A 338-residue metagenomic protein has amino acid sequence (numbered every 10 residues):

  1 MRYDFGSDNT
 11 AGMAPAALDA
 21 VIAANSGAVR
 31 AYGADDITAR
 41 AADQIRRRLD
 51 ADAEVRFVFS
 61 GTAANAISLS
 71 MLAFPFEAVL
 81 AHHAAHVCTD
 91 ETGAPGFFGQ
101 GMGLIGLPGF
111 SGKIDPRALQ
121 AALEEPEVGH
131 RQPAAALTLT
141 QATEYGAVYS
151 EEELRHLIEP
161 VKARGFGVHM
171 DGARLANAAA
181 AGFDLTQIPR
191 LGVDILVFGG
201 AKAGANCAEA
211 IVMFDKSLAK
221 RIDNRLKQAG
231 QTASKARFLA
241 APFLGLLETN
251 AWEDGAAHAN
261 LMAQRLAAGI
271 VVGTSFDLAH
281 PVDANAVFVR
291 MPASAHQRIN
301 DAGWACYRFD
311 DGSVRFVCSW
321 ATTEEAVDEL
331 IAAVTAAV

Functional and structural regions predicted by a protein language model:
M1-A302, C306-T322, A326, L330-V338: Conserved PLP-enzyme active-site core in the AAT-like
